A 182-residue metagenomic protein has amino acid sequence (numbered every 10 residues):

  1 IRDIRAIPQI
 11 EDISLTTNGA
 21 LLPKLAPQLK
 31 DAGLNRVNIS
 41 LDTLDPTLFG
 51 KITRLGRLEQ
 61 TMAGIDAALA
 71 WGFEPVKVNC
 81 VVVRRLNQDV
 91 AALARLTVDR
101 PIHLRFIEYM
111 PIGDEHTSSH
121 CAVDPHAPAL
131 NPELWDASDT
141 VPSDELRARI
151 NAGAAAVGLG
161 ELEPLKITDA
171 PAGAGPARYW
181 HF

Functional and structural regions predicted by a protein language model:
I1-T97, H103: Radical SAM/AdoMet-radical enzyme domain recognition
D89-A91, L96-D99, H103-F182: A C-terminal junction/extension of Radical SAM enzymes
